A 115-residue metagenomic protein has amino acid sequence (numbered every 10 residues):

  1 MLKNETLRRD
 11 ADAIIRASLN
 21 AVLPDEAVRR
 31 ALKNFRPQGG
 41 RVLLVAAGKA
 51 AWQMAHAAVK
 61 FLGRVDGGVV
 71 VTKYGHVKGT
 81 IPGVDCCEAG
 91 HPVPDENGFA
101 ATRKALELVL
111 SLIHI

Functional and structural regions predicted by a protein language model:
M1-G39, V45, Q53, F61 (+1 more regions): N-terminal amphipathic/basic leader segments beginning at the initiator methionine
R41-A47, C86-G90: Short glycine-rich or small-residue beta-strand-to-loop segments that form or flank ligand, phosphate, metal/Fe-S
A57-G67, G83-V84: A glycine- and small-aliphatic-rich helix-loop capping segment at beta-alpha/alpha-beta transitions that lines
G68-K73: Short internal beta-strands
Y74-P94: Glycine-rich, flexible beta-strand/loop modules in the N-terminal catalytic cores of phosphate-handling
N97-K104: Glycine-rich anion/phosphate-binding loops
L110: Acidic, glycine-enriched active-site microenvironments
I113-I115: Conserved small/polar residues in nucleotide/adenosyl-binding loops
